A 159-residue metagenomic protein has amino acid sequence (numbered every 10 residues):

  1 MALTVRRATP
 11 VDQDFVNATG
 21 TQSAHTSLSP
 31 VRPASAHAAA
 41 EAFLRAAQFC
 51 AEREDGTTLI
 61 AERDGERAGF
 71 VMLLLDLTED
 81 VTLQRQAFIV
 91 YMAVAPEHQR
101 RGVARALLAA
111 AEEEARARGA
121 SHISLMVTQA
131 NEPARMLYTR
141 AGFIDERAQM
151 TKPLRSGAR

Functional and structural regions predicted by a protein language model:
M1-V11, S29, G157-R159: Conserved N-terminal entry element of GNAT/NAT acetyltransferase domains
T21-A47: Conserved GNAT-fold acetyl-CoA-binding loop/helix
R45-I60, F88: A short helix-loop-beta-strand connector motif used in the catalytic cores of GNAT acetyltransferases and, in some
I60, E66-L75, F88, A93: Conserved beta-strand in the GNAT
Q99, S121-A134, T151-S156: Conserved beta-strand-loop-alpha-helix junction that forms the acyl-donor binding cleft
R100-R105, A115: Glycine-rich acyl-CoA binding loop
R105, A109, Q129-R147, A158: Conserved active-site alpha-helix within GNAT-family acetyltransferase domains
L108, A115-M126: Conserved GNAT acetyl-CoA-binding A-motif
